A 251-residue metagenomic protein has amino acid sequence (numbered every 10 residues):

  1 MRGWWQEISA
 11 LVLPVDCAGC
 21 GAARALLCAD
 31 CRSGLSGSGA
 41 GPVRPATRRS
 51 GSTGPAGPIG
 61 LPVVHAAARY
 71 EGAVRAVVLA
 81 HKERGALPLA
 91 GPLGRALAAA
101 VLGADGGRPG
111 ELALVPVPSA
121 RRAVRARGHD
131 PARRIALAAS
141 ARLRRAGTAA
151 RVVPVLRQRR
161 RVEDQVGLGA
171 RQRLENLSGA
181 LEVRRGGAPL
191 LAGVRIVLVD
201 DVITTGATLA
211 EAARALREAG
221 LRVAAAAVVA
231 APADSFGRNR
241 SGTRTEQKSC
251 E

Functional and structural regions predicted by a protein language model:
M1-E251: Glycine-rich phosphate/pyrophosphate-handling loop used in enzymes and phosphotransfer proteins
